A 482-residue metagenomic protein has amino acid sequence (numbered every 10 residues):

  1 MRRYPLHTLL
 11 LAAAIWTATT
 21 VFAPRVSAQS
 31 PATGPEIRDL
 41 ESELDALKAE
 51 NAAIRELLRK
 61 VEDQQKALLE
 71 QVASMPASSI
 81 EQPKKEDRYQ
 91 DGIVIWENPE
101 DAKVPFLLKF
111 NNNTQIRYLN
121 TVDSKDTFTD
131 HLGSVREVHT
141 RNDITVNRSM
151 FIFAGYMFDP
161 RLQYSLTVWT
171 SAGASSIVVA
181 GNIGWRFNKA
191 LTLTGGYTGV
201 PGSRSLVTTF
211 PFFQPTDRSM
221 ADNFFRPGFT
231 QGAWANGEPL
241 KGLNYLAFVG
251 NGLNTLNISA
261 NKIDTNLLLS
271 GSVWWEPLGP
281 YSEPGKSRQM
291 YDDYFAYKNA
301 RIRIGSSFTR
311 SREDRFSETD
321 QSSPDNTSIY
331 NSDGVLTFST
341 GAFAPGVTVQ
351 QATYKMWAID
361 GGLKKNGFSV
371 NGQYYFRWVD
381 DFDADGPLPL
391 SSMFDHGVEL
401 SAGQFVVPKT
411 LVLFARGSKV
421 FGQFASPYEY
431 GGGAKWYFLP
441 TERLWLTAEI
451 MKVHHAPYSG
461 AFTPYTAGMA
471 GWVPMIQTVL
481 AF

Functional and structural regions predicted by a protein language model:
M1-L11, T17: Bacterial N-terminal signal peptides that target proteins for export
I15-R25: C-terminal segment of classical bacterial N-terminal signal peptides
V26-Q115, V122-D123, G242, W275 (+2 more regions): N-terminal periplasmic/intermembrane-space "pro-region" immediately following the signal or transit peptide
I95-T255, S259-S287, K298-R303, S307-D314 (+2 more regions): Outer membrane beta-barrel
P284-Q289, A352-M356: A Trp-anchored, charged/polar loop motif used as the substrate-binding/catalytic surface of acyl/ester-handling
A296-F482: Outer-membrane beta-barrel pore domains
